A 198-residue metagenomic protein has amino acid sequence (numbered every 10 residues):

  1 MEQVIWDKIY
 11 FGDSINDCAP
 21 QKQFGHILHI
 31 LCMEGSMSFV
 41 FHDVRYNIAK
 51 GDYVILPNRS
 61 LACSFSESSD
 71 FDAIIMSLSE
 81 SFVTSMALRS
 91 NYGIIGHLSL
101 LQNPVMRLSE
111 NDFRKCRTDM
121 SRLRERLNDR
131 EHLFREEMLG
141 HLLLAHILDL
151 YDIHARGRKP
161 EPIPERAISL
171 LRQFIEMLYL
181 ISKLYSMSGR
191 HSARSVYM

Functional and structural regions predicted by a protein language model:
M1-D52: Generic protein-terminus/edge-of-domain signal
N16-F24, S64-E67, L108, P162: Short histidine-centered beta-strand/loop micro-motifs that create catalytic or ligand/metal-coordination sites
L28, K115-R122, L142, H146-D149: Amphipathic, well-ordered alpha-helical segments in soluble domains
S38-V40, L61-S68: Short beta-strand His + acidic residue motifs that chelate non-heme Fe in jelly-roll/DSBH and cupin folds
I48-L61, S77: Conserved metal-binding segment of the jelly-roll/cupin
E67-D129: A hydrophobic/aromatic-rich effector-binding and dimerization subdomain of bacterial HTH-type transcriptional regulators
L108, R130-M138, L150-R190, R194: Short, Lys/Arg-enriched, Trp-marked, Pro/Gly-tolerant hinge/linker segments that flank
